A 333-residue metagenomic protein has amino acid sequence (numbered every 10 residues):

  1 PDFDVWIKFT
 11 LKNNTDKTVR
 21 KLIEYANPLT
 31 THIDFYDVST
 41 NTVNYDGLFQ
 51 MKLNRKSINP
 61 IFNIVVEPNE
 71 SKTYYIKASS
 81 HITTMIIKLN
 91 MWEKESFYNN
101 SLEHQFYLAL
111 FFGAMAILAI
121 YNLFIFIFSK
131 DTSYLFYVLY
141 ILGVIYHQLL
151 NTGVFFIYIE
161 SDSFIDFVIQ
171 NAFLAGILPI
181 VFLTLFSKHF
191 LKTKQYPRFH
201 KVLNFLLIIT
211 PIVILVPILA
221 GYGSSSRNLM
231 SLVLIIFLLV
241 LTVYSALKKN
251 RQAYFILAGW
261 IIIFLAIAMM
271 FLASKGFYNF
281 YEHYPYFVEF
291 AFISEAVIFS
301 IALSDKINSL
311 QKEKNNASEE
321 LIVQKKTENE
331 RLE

Functional and structural regions predicted by a protein language model:
P1-F106: Soluble non-transmembrane domains of integral membrane proteins
W6, Y137-I141, G259-I263: Conserved short hydrophobic patches within well-ordered secondary structure
I86-K88, E95-F128, S225-L247: First transmembrane helix
I117-L149, K192-T193: Juxtamembrane interface at the cytosolic side of transmembrane helices
Y146-F182, H189-L321: Interfacial "cap-and-anchor" motif at the non-cytosolic start of specific transmembrane alpha-helices
I322-E333: Conserved HAMP-HisKA connector
